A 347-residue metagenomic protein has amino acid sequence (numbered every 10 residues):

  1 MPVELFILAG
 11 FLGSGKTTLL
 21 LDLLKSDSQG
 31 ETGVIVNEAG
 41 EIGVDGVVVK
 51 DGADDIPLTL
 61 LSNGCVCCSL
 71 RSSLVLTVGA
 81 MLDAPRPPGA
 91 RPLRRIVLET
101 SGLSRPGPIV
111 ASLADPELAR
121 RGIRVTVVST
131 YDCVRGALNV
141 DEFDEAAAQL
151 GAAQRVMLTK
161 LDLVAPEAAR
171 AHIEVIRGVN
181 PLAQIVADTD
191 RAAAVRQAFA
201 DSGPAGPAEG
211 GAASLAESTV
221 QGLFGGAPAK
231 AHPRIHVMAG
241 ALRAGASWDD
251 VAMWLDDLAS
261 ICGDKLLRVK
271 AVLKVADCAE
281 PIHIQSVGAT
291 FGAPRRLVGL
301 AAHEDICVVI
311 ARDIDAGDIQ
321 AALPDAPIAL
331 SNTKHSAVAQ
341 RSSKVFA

Functional and structural regions predicted by a protein language model:
M1-E4, P233, H303-E304: A short, charged/proline- and glycine-enriched loop that marks the coil->beta-strand transition at the N-terminal
P2-S14, T18-N139: Nucleotide-state-sensitive switch-loop elements of NTP-binding domains
I109-L182: Conserved catalytic-core segment of NTP-binding enzymes
V125, I282, D305: Change "...and in nucleic-acid phosphodiester-cleaving endonucleases..." to "...and in nucleic-acid processing enzymes
A148, A152-R155, L161-A301, R312-A347: C-terminal accessory "lid"/substrate-recognition subdomains
V309: Flexible loop/N-cap segments at domain edges
